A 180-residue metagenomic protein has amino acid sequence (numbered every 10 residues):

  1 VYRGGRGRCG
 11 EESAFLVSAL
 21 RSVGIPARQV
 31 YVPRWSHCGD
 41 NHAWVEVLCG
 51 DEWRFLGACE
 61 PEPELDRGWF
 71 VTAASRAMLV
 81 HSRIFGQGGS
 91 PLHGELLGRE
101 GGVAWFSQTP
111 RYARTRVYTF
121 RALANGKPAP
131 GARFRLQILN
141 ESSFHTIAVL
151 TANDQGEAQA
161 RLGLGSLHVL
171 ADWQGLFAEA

Functional and structural regions predicted by a protein language model:
G4-G5, G10-L97, R114: Hydrophobic/aromatic-rich core segments of domains that either
L48, R121-L123, Q137-L139, D172-Q174: A generic structural motif
G50, N153-G175: Short Pro-Gly-centered beta-turn/loop motif in secreted/extracellular proteins
R54, E141-L150, F177-E179: Surface-exposed loop/edge segments in extracytoplasmic proteins
E95, R99-G101, F106, T146-Q159: Short, solvent-exposed S/T- and G/P-enriched segments that are highly enriched in secreted/extracellular and lumenal
T109-V117: Short domain-boundary/entry signatures in modular proteins, especially in secreted/extracellular architectures
R116-G126: A short, amphipathic beta-strand motif
A124-H145, L164-S166: Short, ordered, surface-exposed loop/turn motifs in non-cytosolic proteins
